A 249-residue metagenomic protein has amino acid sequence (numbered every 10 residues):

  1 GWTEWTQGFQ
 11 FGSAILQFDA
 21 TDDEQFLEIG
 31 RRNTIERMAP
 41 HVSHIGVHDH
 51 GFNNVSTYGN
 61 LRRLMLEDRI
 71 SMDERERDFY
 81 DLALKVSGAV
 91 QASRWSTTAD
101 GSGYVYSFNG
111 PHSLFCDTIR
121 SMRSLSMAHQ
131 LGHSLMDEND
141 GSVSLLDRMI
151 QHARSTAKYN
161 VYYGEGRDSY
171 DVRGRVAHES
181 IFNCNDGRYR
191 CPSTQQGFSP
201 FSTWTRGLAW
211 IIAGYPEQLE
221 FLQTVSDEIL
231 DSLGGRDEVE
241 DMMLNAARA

Functional and structural regions predicted by a protein language model:
G1-A249: Glycan-recognition and catalytic cores of secretory/periplasmic carbohydrate-active enzymes
